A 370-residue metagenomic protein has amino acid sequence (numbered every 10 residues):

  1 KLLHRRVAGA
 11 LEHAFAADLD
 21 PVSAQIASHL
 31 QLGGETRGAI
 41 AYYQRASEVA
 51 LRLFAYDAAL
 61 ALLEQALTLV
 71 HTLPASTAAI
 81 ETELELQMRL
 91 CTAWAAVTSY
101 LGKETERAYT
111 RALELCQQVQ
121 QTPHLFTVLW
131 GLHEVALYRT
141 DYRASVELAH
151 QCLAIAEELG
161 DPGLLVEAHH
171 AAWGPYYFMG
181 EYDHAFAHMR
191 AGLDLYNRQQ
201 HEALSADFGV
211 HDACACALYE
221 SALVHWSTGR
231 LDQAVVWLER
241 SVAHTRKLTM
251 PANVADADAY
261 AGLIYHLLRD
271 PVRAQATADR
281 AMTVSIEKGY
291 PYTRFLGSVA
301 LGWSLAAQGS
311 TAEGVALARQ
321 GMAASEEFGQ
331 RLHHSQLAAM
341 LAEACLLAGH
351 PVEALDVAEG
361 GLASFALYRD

Functional and structural regions predicted by a protein language model:
K1-L129, V135: Extended alpha-helical scaffolding segments used for macromolecular assembly and cargo binding
R6-G9, Q87, A112-E114, L153 (+4 more regions): Helix-coil-helix junctions within alpha-helical repeat/solenoid scaffolds
A14-D20, G33, L53-A55, L73-T77 (+8 more regions): Short coil/turn linkers that connect adjacent helices within long alpha-helical scaffolds, especially alpha-solenoid
T36-I40, E48-L60, A75-A78, T92-R107 (+7 more regions): Short coil/turn connectors between adjacent alpha-helices in alpha-solenoid helical repeat scaffolds
Q44, D57, A61-E64, L84 (+8 more regions): Surface-exposed alpha-helical interface segments used for non-catalytic interactions
L125, W130-L132, A136, T140-Q151 (+3 more regions): Hydrophobic or amphipathic alpha-helical targeting/insertion segments
M179-Q199, G209, A213-C214: Solenoidal tandem-repeat scaffolds enriched in leucines and small polar residues
